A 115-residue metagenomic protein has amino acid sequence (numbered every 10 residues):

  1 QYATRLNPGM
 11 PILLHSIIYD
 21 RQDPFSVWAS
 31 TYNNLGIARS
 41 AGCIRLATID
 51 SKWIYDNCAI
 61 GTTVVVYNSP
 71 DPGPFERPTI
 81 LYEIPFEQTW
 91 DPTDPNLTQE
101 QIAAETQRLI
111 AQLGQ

Functional and structural regions predicted by a protein language model:
Q1-Q115: Exported/periplasmic cell-wall-interacting domains
